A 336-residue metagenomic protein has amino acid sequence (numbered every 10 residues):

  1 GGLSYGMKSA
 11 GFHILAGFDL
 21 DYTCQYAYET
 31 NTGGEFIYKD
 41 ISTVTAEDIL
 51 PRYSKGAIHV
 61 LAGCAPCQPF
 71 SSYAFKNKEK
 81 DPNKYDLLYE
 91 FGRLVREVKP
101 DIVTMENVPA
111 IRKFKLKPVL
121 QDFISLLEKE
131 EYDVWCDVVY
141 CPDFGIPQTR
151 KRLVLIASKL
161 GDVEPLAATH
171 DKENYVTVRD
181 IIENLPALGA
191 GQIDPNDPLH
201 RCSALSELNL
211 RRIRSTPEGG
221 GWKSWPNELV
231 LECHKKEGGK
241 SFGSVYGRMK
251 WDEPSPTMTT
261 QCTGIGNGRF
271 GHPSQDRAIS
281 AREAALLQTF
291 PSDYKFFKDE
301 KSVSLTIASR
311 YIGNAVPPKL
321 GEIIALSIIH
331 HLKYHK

Functional and structural regions predicted by a protein language model:
G1-L3, M7, I41, K55-A74 (+5 more regions): Conserved proline-anchored active-site loop of SAM-dependent methyltransferases that bridges a beta-strand
G2, G6-H13, N31: A short, Lys/Arg-enriched amphipathic alpha-helix followed by its capping loop at the start of a domain
F12-A16, H59: Short active-site oxyanion
F18-L20, E106-N107: Conserved acidic E/D residue at the C-terminus of a beta-strand in Rossmann-like folds
Y22-Y26: Short alpha-helix immediately C-terminal to the canonical SAM-binding loop
Y28-I37: Short, conserved SAM-binding/catalytic segment of Class I S-adenosyl-L-methionine-dependent methyltransferases
E47-G56, Q68-V245: Class I S-adenosyl-L-methionine
H200-K336: C-terminal target-recognition/interaction regions appended to catalytic cores
